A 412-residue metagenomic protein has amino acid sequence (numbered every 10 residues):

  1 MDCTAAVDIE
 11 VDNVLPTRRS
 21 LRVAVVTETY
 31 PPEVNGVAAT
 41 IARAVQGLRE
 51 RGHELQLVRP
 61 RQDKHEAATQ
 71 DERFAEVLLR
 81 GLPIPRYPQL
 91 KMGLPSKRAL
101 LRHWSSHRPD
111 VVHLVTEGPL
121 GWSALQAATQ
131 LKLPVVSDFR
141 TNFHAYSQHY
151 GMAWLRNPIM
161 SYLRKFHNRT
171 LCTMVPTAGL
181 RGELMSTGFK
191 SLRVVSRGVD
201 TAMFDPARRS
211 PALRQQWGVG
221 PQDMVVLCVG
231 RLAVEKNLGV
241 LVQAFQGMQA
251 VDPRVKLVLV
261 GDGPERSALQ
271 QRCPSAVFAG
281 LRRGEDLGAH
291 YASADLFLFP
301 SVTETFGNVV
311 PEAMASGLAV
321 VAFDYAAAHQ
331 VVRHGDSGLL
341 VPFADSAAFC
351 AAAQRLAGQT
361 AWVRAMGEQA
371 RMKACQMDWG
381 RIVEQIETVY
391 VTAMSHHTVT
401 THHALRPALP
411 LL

Functional and structural regions predicted by a protein language model:
M1-R80, G380, L409-L412: N-terminal subdomain of nucleotide-sugar transferases
R59, V77-R80, R156, M160-R209 (+1 more regions): Donor nucleotide-sugar binding/catalytic pocket of nucleotide-sugar-dependent glycosyltransferases
W104, L281-R282, A289-A294, I386: Short alpha-helical donor nucleotide-sugar binding micro-motif in glycosyltransferases
G220-Q246: Conserved donor-binding/catalytic core segment of Leloir-type glycosyltransferases
R266-E285: Nucleotide-activated donor-binding/catalytic signature segment of Leloir-type glycosyltransferases, i.e., the conserved
V302: Aromatic "clamp/platform" in nucleotide-sugar-dependent glycosyltransferases that forms part of the donor/acceptor
A319-A322, V332: Short hydrophobic beta-strand element within catalytic cores of glycosyltransferases and related nucleotide-activated
H334-G335, L339-S346, R355-T360: Conserved acidic donor-binding segment of nucleotide-sugar-dependent glycosyltransferases
